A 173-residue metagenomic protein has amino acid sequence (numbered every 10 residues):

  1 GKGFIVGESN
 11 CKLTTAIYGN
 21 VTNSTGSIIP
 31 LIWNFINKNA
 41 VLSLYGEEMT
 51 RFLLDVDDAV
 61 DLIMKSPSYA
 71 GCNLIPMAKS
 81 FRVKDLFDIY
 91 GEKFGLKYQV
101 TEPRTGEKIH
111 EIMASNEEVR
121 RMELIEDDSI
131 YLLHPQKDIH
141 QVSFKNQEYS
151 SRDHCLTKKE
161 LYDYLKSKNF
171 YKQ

Functional and structural regions predicted by a protein language model:
G1-Q173: Strand-loop microenvironment adjacent to phosphate/nucleotide-handling motifs in alpha/beta enzyme folds
